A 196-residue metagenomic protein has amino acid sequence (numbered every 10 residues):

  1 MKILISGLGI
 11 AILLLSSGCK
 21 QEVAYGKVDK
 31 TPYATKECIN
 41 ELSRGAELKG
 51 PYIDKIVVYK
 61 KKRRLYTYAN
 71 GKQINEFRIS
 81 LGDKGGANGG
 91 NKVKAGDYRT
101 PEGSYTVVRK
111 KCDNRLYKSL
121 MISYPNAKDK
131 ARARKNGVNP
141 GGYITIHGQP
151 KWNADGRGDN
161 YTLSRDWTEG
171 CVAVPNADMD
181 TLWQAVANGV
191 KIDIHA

Functional and structural regions predicted by a protein language model:
K2-G9: Sec-dependent signal peptide recognition, specifically the positively charged N-region followed immediately by
L15-G18: C-terminal motif of bacterial Sec signal peptides marking the signal peptidase cleavage site
K20-Y33: Bacterial Sec signal peptide processing site at the extreme N-terminus
C38-K55, K60-K61, L81-V108, K128-R132 (+1 more regions): N-terminal post-signal-peptidase region of extra-cytosolic proteins
N70-G71, K110-C112: Short polar/acidic secondary-structure junctions
K72-K84: Short Gly/aromatic-enriched secondary-structure transition segments
K111-A196: Exported/periplasmic cell-wall-interacting domains
